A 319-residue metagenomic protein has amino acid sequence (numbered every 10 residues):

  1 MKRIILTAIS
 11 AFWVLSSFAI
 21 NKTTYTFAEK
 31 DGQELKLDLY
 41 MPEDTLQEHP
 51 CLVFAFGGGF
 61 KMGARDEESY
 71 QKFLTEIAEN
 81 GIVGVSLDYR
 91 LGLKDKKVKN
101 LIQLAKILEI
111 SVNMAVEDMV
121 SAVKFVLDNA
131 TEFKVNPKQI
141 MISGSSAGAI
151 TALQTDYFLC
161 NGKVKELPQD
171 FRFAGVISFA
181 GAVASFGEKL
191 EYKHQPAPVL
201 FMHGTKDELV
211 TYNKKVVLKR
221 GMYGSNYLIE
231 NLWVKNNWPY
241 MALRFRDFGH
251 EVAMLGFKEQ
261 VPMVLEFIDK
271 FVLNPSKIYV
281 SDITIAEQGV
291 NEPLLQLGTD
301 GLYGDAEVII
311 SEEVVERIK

Functional and structural regions predicted by a protein language model:
M1-K22: Bacterial Sec-dependent N-terminal signal peptides
A19-Q47: N-terminal cap/lid segment of alpha/beta-hydrolase-fold proteins
E48-G59: Short beta-strand element of the alpha/beta-hydrolase
R65-L87, K94: Short amphipathic alpha-helix adjacent to the substrate-entry channel of hydrolases
A105-T131: Alpha/beta-hydrolase active-site loop
K124-Q195: Primarily recognizes the serine-hydrolase "nucleophile elbow" in alpha/beta-hydrolase and SGNH/GDSL folds
K165-N236: The feature captures the conserved acid-bearing segment of alpha/beta-hydrolase catalytic domains
V234-K319: C-terminal catalytic histidine-bearing segment of alpha/beta-hydrolase fold enzymes
